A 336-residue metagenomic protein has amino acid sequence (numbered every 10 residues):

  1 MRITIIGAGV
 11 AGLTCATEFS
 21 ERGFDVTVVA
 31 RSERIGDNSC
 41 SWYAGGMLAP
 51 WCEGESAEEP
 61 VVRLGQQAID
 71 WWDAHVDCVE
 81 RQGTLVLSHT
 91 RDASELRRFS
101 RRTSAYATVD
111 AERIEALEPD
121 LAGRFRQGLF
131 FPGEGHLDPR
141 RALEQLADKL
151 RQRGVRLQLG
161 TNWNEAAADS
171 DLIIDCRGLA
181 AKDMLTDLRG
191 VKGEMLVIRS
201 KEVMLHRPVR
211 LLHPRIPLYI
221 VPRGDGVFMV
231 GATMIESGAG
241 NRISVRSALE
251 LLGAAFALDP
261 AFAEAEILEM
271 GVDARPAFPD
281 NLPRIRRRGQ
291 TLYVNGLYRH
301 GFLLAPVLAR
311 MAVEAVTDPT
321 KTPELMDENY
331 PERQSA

Functional and structural regions predicted by a protein language model:
R2-T27: N-terminal Rossmann-like FAD-binding beta1-loop-alpha1 element of flavoenzymes
I6, A168-L179, A309: Short hydrophobic core segments
T17-R22, W42, L48, C78-E80 (+1 more regions): Active-site substrate-recognition segment that forms the wall of the catalytic cavity or substrate channel
E21-C40: Glycine-rich FAD pyrophosphate-binding loop
G45-L117: Dinucleotide-binding Rossmann-like beta1-alpha1 core, especially the glycine-rich loop that anchors the ADP
S56-Q66, T90-D92, L129-Q145, R242-S247 (+1 more regions): Short beta-strand to alpha-helix junction loop
L129-A167, C176: Helical element adjacent to the flavin cofactor pocket in flavoenzyme catalytic cores
A265-A336: C-terminal catalytic lobe of FAD-dependent flavoproteins
